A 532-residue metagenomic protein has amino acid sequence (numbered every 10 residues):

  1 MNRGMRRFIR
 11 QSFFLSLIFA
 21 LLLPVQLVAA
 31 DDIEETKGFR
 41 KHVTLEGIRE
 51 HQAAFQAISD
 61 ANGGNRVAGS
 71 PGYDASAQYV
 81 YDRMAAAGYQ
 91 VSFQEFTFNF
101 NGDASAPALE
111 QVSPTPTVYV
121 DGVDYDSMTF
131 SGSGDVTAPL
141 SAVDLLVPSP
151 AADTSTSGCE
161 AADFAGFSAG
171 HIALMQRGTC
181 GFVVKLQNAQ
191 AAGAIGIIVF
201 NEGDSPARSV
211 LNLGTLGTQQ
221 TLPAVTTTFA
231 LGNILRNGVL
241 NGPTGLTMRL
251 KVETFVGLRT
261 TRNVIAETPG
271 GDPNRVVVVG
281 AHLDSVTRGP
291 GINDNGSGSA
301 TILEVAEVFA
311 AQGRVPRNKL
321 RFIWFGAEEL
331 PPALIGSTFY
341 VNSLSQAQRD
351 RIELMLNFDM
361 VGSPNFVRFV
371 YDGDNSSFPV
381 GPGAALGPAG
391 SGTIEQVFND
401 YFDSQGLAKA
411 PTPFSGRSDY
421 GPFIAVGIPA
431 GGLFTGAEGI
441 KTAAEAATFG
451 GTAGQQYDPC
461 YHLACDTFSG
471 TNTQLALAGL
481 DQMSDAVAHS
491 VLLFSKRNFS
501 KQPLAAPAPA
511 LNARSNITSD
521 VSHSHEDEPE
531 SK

Functional and structural regions predicted by a protein language model:
S12-P24: Bacterial N-terminal signal peptides
A29-G88, E267-G270, N274, L504 (+1 more regions): N-terminal hydrophobic or amphipathic helices/low-complexity stretches enriched in small/hydrophobic/Pro/Gly
A53, A57-A169: Noncatalytic luminal/extracellular "stalk/propeptide" segments of secretory-pathway proteins
S70, D121-T228, P290, D294 (+2 more regions): Extracellular/luminal Protease-associated
S127-G158, L216-I292, E304-E307, A311-R317: Soluble metallo-hydrolase cores and metallopeptidase-like ectodomains found primarily in the secretory/periplasmic
G217-Q219, V308-A333, F358, S500: Short helix-loop-beta-strand segments that form the rim/entrance of peptidase-like active sites
N274, F325-A437, K441-T442, Q455-Y457: Metal-dependent peptidase/peptidase-like ectodomains
I440-A513, T518: His/Asp/Glu-rich mid-to-C-terminal helical/loop segments that flank catalytic regions of hydrolases
